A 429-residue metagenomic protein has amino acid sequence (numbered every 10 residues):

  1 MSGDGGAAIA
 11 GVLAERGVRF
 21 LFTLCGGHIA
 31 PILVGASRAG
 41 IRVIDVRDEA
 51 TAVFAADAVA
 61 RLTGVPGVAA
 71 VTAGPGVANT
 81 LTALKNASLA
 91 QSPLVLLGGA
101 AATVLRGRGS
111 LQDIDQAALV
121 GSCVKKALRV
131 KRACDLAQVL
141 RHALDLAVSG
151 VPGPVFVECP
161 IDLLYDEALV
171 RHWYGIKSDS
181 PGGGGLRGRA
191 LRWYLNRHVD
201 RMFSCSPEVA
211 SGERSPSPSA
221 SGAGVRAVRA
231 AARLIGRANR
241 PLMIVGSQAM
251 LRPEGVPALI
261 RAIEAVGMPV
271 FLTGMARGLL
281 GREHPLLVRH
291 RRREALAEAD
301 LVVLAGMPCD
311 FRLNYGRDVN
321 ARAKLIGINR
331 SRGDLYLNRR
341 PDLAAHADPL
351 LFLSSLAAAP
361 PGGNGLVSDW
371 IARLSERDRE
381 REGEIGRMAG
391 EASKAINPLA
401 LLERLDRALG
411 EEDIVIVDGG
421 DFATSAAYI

Functional and structural regions predicted by a protein language model:
M1-D4, A8-F20, E213-R229: An N-terminal, well-structured beta->alpha segment
S2, D48, R108-Q112, S217-A230 (+2 more regions): A general structural motif
R19-D57, A70, F203, A223-G224 (+2 more regions): Anionic-ligand anchoring segments at beta-strand to alpha-helix junctions in alpha/beta enzyme folds, i.e., glycine
R19-T23, R42-I44, L62-A101, I244 (+1 more regions): A short, small-residue-rich loop immediately preceding and capping a beta-strand
I41, S92, V266-M268, N320-K324: A short helix->loop->beta-strand "cap" motif at the edges of active sites that frequently abuts
G98-L140, L144, E158-Y165, R171-Y174 (+1 more regions): Glycine-rich, acidic loop regions that bind phosphate or pyrophosphate groups
W173-G175, P181-G222, R233, A238 (+1 more regions): Phosphate/pyrophosphate-binding active-site segments
